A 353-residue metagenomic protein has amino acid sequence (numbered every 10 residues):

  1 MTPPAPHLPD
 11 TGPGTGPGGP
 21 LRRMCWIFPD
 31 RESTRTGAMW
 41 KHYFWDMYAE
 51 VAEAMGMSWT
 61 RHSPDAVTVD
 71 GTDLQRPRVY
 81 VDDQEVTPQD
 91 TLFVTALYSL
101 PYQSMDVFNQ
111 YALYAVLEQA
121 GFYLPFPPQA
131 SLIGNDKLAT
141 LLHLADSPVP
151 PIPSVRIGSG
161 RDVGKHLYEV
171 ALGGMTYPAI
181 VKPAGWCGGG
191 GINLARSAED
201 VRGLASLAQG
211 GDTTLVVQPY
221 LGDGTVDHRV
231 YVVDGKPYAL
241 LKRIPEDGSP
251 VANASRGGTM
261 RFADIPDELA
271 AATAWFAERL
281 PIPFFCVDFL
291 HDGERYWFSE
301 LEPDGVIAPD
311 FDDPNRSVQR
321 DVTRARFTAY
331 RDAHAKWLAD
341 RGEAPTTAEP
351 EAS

Functional and structural regions predicted by a protein language model:
T2-P4, P9-G18, W26-S33, A38 (+3 more regions): Active-site nucleotide/adenylate-binding loops and adjacent lid/helix of ATP-dependent enzymes
P3, D264, H291-S353: C-terminal active-site "lid" helix and adjoining low-complexity regulatory extension at the edge of ATP-using catalytic
P17-M24, T87-D90: A short, charged/proline- and glycine-enriched loop that marks the coil->beta-strand transition at the N-terminal
G37-P153: Conserved N-proximal alpha/beta basic substrate-recognition cap immediately N-terminal to, or forming the N-lobe
L97, A184, Y220-L221, Y231 (+2 more regions): Anionic group-transfer/hydrolysis microenvironments
A179, V216, Y238-A239, F285 (+1 more regions): Protein kinase-like catalytic core scaffold
G190-A277: Phosphate-binding site of ATP-dependent enzymes
Q218-P219, D227-H228, I282-G293: A short glycine-rich, hydrophobically flanked beta-strand micro-motif that places a catalytic Asp/Glu for divalent metal
